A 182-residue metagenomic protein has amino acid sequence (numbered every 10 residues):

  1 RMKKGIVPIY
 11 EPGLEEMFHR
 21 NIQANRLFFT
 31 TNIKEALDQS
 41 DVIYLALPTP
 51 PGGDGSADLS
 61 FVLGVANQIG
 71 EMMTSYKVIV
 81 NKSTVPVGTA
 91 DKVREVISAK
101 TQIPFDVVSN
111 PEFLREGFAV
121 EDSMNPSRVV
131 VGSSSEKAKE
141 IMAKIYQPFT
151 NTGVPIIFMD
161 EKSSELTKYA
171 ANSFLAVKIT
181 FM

Functional and structural regions predicted by a protein language model:
R1-D41, P48-S56, I97-A99: Conserved N-terminal Rossmann-fold NAD(P) cofactor-binding segment
K34-D38, F113-E116, S163-L166: A short acidic, often aromatic-flanked loop/helix-cap motif at beta-alpha or helix-coil junctions that lines enzyme
E35-A36, M72, S123: Structural alpha-helical scaffold elements that stabilize or flank donor/cofactor-binding regions in carbohydrate
D38-Q39, S75, P126: Alpha-helix C-terminal capping/helix-to-coil transition sites in glycosyltransferase folds
L45-L47, S83, S133-S134: Glycine-rich, N-terminal phosphate-binding loop of Rossmann-like dinucleotide-binding domains
P50-E116: Rossmann-like NAD(P)(H) cofactor-binding subdomain of soluble oxidoreductases
E95-N110, A119-M182: Internal alpha-helical scaffold of NAD(P)-dependent oxidoreductase catalytic cores
